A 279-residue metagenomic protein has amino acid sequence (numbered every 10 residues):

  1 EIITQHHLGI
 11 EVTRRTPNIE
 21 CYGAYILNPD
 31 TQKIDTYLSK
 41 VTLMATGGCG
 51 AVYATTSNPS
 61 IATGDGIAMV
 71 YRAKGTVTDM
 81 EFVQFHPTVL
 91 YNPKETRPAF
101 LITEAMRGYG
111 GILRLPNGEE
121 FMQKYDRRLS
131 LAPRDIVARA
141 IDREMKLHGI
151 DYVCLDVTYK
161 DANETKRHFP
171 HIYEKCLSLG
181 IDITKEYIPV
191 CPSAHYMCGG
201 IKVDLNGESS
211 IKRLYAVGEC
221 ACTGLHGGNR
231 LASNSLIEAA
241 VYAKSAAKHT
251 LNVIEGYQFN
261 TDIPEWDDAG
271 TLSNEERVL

Functional and structural regions predicted by a protein language model:
E1-L38: Feature captures the FAD/FMN-dependent oxidoreductase FAD-binding
A24, T36-G47, V70, G118 (+1 more regions): Short hydrophobic core segments
D30, I34, Y53-I61, R97-L101 (+3 more regions): Alpha-helix capping and helix-loop boundary segments enriched in small/acidic/polar residues
I61-K74, S235-S245: Gly/Ser/Thr-rich active-site loops/lids in small-molecule metabolic enzymes that frequently grip phosphoryl groups
M69, G75-I188, A240, H249-E255: An anion/pyrophosphate-binding glycine-rich loop and adjacent beta-alpha core in soluble alpha-beta enzymes
R114-S130, I141-E144, Y196, K202-A216 (+1 more regions): Glycine- and aromatic-enriched mobile tails/lids
P170-Y215: FAD/FMN-dependent oxidoreductases across multiple families
